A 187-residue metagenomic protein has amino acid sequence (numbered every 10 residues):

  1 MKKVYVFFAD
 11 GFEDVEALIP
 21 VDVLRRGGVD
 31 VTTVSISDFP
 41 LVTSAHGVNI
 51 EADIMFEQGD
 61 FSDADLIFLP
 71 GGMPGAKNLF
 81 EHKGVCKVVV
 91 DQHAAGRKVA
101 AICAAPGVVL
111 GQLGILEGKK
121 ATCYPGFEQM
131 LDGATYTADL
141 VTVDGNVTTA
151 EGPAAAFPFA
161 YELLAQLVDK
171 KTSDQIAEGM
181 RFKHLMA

Functional and structural regions predicted by a protein language model:
K3-V6, F12, G27-I36, D53-A187: Active-site-adjacent pocket-lining segments in enzyme domains
F12-E16, L41: Short N-terminal binding/cap micro-motifs at the start of the first secondary-structure element
L18, S35-D38: Short glycine/proline-centered loop/turn elements that form peptide/ligand docking sites
V21: Histidine-anchored nucleotide/phosphate-binding helix
L41-D53: A cross-family phosphate/adenosyl-ligand binding-site feature
